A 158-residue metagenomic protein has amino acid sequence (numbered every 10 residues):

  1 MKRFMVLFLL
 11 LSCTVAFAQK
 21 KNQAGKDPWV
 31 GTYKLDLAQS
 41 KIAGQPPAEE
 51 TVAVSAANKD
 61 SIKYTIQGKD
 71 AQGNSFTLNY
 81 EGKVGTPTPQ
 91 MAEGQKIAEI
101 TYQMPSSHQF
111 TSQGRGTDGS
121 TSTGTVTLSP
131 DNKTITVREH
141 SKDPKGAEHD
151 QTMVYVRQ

Functional and structural regions predicted by a protein language model:
M1-F4: Positively charged n-region of N-terminal signal peptides that target proteins for export
L10-F17: Hydrophobic h-region of N-terminal signal peptides that target proteins for export in Gram-negative bacteria
Q19-Q158: Hydrophobic small-molecule pocket/channel-lining residues, especially in calycin-type beta-barrels
